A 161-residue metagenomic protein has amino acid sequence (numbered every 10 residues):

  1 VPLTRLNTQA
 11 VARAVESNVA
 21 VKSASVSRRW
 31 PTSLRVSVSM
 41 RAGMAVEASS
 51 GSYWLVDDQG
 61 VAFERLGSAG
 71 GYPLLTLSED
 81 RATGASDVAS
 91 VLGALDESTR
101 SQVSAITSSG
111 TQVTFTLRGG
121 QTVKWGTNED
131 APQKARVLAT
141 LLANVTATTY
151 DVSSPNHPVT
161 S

Functional and structural regions predicted by a protein language model:
V1, S25-S161: Charged, solvent-exposed interaction patches on well-folded alpha/beta domains that mediate macromolecular contacts
V1-A10: Short extracytoplasmic
V19-S23: Glycine-centered tight turns that cap/initiate beta-strands
